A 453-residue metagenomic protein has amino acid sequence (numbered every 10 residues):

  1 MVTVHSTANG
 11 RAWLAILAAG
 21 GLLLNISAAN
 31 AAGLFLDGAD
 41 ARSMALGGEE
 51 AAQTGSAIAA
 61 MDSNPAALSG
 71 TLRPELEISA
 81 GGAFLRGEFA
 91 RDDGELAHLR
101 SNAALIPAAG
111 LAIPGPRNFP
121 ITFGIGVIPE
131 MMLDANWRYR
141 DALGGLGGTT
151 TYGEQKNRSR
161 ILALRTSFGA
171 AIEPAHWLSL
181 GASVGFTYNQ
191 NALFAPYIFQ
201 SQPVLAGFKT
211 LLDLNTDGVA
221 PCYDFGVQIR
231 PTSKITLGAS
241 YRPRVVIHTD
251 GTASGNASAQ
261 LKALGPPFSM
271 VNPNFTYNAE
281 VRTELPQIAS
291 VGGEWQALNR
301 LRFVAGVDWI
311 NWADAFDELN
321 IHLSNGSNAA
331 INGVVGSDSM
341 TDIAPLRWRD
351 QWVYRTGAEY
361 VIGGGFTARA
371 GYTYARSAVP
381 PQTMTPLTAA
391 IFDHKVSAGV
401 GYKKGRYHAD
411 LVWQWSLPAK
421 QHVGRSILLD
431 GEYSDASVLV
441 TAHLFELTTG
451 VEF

Functional and structural regions predicted by a protein language model:
M1-R11: N-terminal secretory signal peptides that target proteins for export/translocation
R11-L17, W177: Small-residue packing motifs within transmembrane alpha-helices
A15-N25: Bacterial N-terminal signal peptides
G21, N30-G33, S63-L68: Intrinsically disordered, low-complexity boundary segments flanking structured domains
N30-G47, A51, A104-F453: Outer-membrane beta-barrel porins/channels
T54-S63, L68-L143: Outer-membrane beta-barrel translocator/receptor signature
